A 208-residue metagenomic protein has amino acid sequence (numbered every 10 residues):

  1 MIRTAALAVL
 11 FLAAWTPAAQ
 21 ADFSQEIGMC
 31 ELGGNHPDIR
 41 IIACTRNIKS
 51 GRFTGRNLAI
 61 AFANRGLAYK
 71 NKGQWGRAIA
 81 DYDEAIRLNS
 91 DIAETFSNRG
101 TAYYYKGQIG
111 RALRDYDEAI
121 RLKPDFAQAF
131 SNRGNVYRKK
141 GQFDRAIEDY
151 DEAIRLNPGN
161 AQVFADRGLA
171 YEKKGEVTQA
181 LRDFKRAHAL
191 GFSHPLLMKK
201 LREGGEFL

Functional and structural regions predicted by a protein language model:
I2-A8, A13-L208: Alpha-helical tetratricopeptide repeat
